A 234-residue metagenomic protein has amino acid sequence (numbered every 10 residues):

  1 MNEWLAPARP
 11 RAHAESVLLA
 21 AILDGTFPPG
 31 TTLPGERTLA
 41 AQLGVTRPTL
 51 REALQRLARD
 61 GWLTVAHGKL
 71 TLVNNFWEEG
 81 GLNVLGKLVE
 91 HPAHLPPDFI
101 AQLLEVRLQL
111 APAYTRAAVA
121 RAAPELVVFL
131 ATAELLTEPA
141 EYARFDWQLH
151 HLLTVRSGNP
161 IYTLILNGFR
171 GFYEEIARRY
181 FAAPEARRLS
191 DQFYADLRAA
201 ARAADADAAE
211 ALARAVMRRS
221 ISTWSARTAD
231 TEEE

Functional and structural regions predicted by a protein language model:
M1-Q109, T231: Short linear motifs at protein or domain termini
P29-G30, A120-E125, T228-T231: Surface-exposed helix-capping loop/turn segments at secondary-structure junctions
G35-E36, G158-P160, A204-D205: Short loop-to-helix capping motifs
L43, S157-G158, T228: A broad structural signal for alpha-helix termini and local helix breaks/kinks
G81-V84, A177, F181, I221-T228: Short amphipathic alpha-helical interaction/hinge segments
L103-R179, S190-D196, A208-T223: Conserved amphipathic alpha-helical segments that form helical-bundle/coiled-coil interaction surfaces
A182-R187: A Lys/Arg-rich helix-loop hairpin that forms a DNA/phosphate-binding surface
